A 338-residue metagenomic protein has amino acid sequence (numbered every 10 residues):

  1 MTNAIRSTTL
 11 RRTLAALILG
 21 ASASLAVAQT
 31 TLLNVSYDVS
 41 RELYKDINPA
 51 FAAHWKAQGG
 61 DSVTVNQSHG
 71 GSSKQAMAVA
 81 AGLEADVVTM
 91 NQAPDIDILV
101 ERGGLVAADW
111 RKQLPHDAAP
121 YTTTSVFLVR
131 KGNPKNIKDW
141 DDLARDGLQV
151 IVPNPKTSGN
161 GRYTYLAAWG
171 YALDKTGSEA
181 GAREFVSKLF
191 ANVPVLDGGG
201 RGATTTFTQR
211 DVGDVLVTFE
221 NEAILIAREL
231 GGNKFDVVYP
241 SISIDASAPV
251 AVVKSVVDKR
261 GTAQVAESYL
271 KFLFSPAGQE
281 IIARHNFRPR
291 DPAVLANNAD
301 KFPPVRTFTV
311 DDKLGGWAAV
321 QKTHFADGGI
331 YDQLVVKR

Functional and structural regions predicted by a protein language model:
T2-L17: Bacterial N-terminal signal peptides that target proteins for export
S24-A28: Sec/Tat signal peptide C-region and signal peptidase I cleavage site
Q29-S158, A299-D300, V336-R338: N-terminal segment of the mature folded domain
V35-Y37, V129-K131, Q149-K175, L189-V193 (+1 more regions): Short beta-strand->loop
A119-T123, R183-F190, D197-G198, L230-A263 (+1 more regions): Periplasmic-binding protein-like
G132-K138, T157, G170-S178, V256-Q264: Short helix-loop capping/hinge motifs at secondary-structure junctions, enriched in acidic/polar residues
K175-S241: Ligand-binding pocket segment of bilobal, Venus flytrap-like solute-binding proteins
V257-R338: Extracellular/periplasmic juxtamembrane helices and adjacent flexible linkers that interface with membrane partners
